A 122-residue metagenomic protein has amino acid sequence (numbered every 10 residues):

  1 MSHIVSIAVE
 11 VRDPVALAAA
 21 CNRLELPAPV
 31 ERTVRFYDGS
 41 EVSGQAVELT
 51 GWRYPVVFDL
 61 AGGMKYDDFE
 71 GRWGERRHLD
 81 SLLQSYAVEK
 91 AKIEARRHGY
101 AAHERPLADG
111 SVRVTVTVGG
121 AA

Functional and structural regions predicted by a protein language model:
M1-A122: Interaction-mediating elements
